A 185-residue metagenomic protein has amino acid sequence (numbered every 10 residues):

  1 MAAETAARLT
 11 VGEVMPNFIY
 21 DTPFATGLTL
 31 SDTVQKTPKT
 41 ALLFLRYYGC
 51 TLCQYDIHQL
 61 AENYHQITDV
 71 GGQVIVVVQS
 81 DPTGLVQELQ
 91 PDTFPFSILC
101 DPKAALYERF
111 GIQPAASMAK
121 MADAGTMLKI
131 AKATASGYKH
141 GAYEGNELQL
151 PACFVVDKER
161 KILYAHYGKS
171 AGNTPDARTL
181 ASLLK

Functional and structural regions predicted by a protein language model:
A2-D32, Y55: N-terminal "domain-start" segment that seeds a small globular fold
M15-P16, A41, L150-A152: Short loop/turn microsegments at loop-to-beta-strand junctions
L30-L60: Short active-site neighborhood of thiol/selenol oxidoreductases, capturing the structured segment around
R46, Q79, K158: Cofactor-binding loop segments of dinucleotide-utilizing enzymes, especially the Rossmann-like FAD- and NAD(P)+-binding
D56-R109: Structural microenvironment flanking redox-active thiols in thiol-disulfide oxidoreductases
D101-G172: Thiol/selenol-based redox catalytic cores and closely related redox-interacting motifs
A171-K185: A short, polar/charged loop-to-alpha-helix boundary motif
